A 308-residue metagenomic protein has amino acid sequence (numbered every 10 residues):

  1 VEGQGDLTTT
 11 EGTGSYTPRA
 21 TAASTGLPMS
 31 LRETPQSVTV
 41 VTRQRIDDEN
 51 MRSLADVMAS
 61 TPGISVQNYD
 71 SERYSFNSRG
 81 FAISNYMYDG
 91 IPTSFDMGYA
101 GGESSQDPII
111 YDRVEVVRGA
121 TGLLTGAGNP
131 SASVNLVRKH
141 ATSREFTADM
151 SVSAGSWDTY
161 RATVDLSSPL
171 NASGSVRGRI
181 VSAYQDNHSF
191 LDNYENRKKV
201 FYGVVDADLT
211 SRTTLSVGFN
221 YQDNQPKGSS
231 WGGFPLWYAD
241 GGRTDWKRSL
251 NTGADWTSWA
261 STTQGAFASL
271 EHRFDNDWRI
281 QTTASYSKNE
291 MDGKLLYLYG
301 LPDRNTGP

Functional and structural regions predicted by a protein language model:
V1-D47: Short, acidic, small-residue-rich periplasmic hinge/interaction motif at the N-terminus of Gram-negative outer-membrane
E33-V41, T61, S71-R73, F81-I83 (+5 more regions): Extracytoplasmic
T34, V57-N77, P92, A127-P130 (+1 more regions): Short, glycine-/polar-rich solvent-exposed loops and beta-turns at beta-strand/coil boundaries
V38, I46, M58, V114-G119 (+2 more regions): Non-catalytic regulatory/gating segments with a bias toward low-complexity or hydrophobic composition
V66, S75, I91-R118, L136-A141: Short acidic/polar hinge/loop motifs at secondary-structure boundaries that mediate gating or recognition
Y69, S104, G155-T159, Y194-K198 (+4 more regions): Transmembrane beta-barrel outer-membrane domains
S94-F95, I110-D112, L123-G203, L209-L215 (+1 more regions): Outer-membrane beta-barrel translocator/receptor signature
Q185-S189, Y202-R273, D277-R279, T283-P308: Acidic/polar loop-and-plug regions of large Gram-negative outer-membrane beta-barrel proteins
